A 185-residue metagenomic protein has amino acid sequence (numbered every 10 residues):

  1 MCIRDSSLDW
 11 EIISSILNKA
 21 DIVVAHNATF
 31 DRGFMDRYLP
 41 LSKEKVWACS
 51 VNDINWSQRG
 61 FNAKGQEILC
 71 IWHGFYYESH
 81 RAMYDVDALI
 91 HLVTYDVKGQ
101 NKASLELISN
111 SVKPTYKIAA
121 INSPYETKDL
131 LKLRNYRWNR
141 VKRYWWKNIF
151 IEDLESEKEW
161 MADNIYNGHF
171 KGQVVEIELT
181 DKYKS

Functional and structural regions predicted by a protein language model:
R4-G60, V175-Y183: Conserved DEDDh/DEDDy metal-dependent 3′-5′ exonuclease domain
K19-Y38, F61-N122: Acidic, Mg2+-coordinating catalytic module of metal-dependent nucleases/exonucleases that use a two-metal-ion mechanism
L41-K43, H73, R134: Short, structured coil segments at secondary-structure junctions
S42-E44, Y77-A82, N139-V141: Short, surface-exposed acidic
Y95-S185: Acidic two-metal-ion nuclease catalytic site recognized across multiple nuclease folds, prominently DnaQ/RNase D-T
